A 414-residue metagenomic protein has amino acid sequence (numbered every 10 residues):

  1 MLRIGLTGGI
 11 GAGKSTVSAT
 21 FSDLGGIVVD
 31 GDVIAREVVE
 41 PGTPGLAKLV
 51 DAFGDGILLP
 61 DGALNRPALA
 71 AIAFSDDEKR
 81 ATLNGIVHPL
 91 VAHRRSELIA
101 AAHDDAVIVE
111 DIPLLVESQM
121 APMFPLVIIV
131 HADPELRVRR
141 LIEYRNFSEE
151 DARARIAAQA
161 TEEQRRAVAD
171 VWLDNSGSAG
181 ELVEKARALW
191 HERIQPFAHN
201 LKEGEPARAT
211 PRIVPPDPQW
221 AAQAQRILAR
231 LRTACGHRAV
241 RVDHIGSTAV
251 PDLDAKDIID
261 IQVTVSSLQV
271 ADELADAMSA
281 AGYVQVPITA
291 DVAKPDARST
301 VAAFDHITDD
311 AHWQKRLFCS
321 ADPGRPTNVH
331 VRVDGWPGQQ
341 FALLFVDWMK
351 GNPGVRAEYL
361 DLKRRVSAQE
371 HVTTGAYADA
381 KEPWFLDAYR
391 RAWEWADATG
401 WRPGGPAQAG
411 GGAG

Functional and structural regions predicted by a protein language model:
M1-I4, H93, R187-D243: Helical scaffold of the NTase/Pol beta-like nucleotidyltransferase catalytic core
S15: Walker A/P-loop
R36-V107: ATP-dependent small-molecule kinase phosphotransfer cores that center on conserved nucleotide phosphate-binding segments
A92-A101, V107-E143: ATP-dependent NMP and nucleoside kinases share a basic, alpha-helical "lid"
R94-L98, P122-M123, E143-I194: Small-molecule kinase domains that catalyze NTP-dependent phosphoryl transfer to phosphate-bearing small molecules
I112-L115, L228-E273: Active-site nucleotide-donor binding segment shared across nucleotidyl transfer reactions
L136-R139, E143-N146, E150-R153, F197 (+2 more regions): Metal-dependent nucleotidyltransferase catalytic core
H330-G414: Catalytic cores of NTP-dependent nucleotidyl/adenyl transfer enzymes across multiple folds
